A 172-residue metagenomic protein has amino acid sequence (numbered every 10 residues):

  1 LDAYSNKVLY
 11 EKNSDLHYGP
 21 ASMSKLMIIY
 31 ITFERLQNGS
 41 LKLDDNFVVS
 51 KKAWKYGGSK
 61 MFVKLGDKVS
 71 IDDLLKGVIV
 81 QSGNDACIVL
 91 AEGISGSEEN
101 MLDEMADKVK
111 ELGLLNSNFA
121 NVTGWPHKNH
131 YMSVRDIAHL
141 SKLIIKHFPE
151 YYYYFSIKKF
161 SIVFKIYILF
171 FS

Functional and structural regions predicted by a protein language model:
L1-K146: Active-site-adjacent loops and short helices of periplasmic peptidoglycan-processing enzymes
D136, S141-S172: Extracytoplasmic
